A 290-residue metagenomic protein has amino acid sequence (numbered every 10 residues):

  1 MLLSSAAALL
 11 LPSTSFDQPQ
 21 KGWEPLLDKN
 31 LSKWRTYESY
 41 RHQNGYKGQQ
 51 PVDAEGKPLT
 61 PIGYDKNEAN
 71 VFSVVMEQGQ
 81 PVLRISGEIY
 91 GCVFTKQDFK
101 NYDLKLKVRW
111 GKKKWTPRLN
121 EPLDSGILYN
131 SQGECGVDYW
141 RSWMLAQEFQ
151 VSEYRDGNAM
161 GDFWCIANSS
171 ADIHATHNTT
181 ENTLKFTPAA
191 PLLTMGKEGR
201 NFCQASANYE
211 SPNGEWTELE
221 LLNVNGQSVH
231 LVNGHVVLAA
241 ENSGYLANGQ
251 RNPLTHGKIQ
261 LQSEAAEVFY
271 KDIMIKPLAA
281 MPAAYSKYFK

Functional and structural regions predicted by a protein language model:
M1-L3: Bacterial N-terminal signal peptides that target proteins for export
S5-Q20: Bacterial Sec-dependent signal peptides at the C-terminal "C-region" and cleavage site
F16-K290: Carbohydrate-interacting regions of secretory-pathway proteins
